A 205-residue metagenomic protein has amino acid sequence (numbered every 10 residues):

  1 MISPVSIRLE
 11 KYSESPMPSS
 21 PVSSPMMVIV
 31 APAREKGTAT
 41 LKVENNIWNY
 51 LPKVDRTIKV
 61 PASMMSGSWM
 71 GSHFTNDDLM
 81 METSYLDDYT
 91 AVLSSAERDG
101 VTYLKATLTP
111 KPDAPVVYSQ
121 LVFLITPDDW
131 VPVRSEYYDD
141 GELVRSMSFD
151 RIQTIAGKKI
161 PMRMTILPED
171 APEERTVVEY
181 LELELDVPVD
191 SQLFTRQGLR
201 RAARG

Functional and structural regions predicted by a protein language model:
M1-P4, L79-V92, L143-M147: A short, amphipathic edge element
M1-V54: N-terminal mature ectodomain segment of secretory-pathway/periplasmic proteins
S3-V5, S23, V43-N46, D87 (+4 more regions): Envelope-exposed proteins and targeting segments
I7-P16, T90-E97, R151-I152: Short amphipathic beta-strand and strand-loop transition segments with alternating hydrophobic
I29-A31, L51, S95, T107-P110 (+1 more regions): Short, structured patches in soluble enzyme cores that scaffold and shape functional sites
R34-L86: Surface-exposed, polar helix/loop patches in the mature regions of secreted/periplasmic/lumenal proteins that form
R56-V60, G67, D77-M80, V101-T195: Gly/Pro-enriched, hydrophobic low-complexity segments that function as extracytoplasmic propeptides/linkers
R204-G205: Short, solvent-exposed mixed-charge patches
